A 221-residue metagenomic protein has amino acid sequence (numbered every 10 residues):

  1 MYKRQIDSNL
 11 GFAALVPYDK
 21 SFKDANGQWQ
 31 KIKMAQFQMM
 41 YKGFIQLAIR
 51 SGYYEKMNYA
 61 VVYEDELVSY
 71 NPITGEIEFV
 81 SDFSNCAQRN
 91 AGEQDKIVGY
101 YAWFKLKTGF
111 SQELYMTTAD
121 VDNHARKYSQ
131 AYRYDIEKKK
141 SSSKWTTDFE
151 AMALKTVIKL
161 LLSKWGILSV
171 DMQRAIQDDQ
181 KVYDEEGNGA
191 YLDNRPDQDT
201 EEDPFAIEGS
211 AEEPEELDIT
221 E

Functional and structural regions predicted by a protein language model:
M1-K3, M172-Q173: Accessible peptide chain termini
K3-L168: Binding-interface segments
M172-E221: Glycine- and charge-rich intrinsically disordered segments
